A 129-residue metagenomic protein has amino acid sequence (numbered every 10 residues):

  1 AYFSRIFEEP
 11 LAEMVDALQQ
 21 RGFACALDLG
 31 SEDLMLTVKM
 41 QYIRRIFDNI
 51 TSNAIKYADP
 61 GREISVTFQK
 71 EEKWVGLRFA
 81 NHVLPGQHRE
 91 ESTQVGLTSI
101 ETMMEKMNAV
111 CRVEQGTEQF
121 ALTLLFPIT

Functional and structural regions predicted by a protein language model:
A1-A12: A conserved beta-strand-to-alpha-helix junction within the catalytic ATP-binding
R5, Q41-N49: Conserved alpha-helix in the HATPase_c
Q19, A24-L34, H82: Conserved catalytic submotifs in the C-terminal HATPase_c
A54-I55: Short helix-loop "hinge" at the ATP-lid/N-box region of the Bergerat-fold HATPase_c
G61-K73: Short beta-strand/loop element within the Bergerat-fold HATPase_c
L77-V95: Glycine-rich/acidic phosphate-handling loop/turn and adjacent ATP-lid/helix of nucleotide-binding kinase/ATPase domains
